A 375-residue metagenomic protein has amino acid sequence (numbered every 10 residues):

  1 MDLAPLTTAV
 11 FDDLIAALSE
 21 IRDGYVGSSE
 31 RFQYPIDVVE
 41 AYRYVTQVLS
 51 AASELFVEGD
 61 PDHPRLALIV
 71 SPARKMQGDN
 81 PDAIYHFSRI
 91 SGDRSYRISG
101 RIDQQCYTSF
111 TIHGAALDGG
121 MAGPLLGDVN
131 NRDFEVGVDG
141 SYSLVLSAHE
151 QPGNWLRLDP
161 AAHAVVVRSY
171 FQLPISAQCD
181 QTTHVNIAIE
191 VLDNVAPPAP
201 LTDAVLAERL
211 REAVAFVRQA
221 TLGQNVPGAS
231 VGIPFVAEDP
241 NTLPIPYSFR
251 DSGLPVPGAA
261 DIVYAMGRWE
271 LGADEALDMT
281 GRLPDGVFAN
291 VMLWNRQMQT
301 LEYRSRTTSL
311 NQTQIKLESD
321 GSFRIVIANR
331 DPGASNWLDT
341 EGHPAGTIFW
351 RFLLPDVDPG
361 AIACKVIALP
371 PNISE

Functional and structural regions predicted by a protein language model:
M1-E375: A compositional/structural signature for long, glycine/proline-rich flexible linkers and loops on extracytoplasmic
